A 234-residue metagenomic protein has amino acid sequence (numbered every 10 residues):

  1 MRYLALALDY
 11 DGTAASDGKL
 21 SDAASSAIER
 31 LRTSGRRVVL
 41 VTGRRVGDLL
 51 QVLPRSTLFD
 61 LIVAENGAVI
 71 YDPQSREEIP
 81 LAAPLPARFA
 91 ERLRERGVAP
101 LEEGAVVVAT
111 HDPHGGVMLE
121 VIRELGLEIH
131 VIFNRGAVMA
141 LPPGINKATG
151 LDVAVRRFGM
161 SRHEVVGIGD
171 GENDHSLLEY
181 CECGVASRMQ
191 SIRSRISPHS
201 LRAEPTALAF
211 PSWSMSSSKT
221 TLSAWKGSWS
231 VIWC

Functional and structural regions predicted by a protein language model:
R2-G18, L178: Asp-based phosphoryl-transfer active-site loop
L4-L6, D60, V165: The start of beta-strands in P-loop NTPase/AAA+ ATPase cores
D17-E103: Active-site phosphate-binding/coordination module
L31, I62, G184-A186, L201: Short, well-ordered beta-strand core segments
L49-L53, M118, S194, F210: Hydrophobic packing residues within well-ordered alpha-helices of enzyme cores
P86-E182, M189, R193-S197, S223: Conserved acidic, metal-coordinating active-site core of Asp-based, Mg2+-dependent phosphoryl-transfer enzymes
Y180, R188-C234: Asp-based, Mg2+/Mn2+-dependent phosphohydrolase catalytic module
